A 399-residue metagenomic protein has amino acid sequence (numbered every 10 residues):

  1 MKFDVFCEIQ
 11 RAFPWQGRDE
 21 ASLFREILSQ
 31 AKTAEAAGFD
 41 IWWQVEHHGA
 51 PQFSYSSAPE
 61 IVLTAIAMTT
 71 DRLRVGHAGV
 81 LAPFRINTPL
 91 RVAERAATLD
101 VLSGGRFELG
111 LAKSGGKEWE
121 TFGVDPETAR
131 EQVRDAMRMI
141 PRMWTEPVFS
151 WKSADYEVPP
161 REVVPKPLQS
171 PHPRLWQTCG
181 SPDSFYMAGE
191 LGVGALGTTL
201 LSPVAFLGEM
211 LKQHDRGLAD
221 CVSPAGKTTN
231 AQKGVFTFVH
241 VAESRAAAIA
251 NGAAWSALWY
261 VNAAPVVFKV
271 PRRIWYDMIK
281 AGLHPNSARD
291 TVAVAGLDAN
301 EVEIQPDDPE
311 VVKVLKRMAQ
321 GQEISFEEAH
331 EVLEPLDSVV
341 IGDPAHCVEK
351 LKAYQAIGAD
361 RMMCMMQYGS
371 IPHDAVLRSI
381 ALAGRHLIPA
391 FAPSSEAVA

Functional and structural regions predicted by a protein language model:
M1-T69, L73-H77, P173, A399: N-terminal beta1-alpha1-beta2 module of alpha/beta enzyme domains
K2-S22, A82-W151, D155, G194-G208 (+2 more regions): Flexible, glycine-rich active-site loops centered on histidine and acidic residues that chelate a metal or position
F3, G38, E46, I66 (+9 more regions): Conserved, mostly hydrophobic/aromatic
F3-C7, W42-Q44, V75-A78, F107-L111 (+4 more regions): Hydrophobic faces of well-ordered beta-strands that scaffold small-molecule active sites in alpha/beta enzyme cores
C7, R130-V163, A205-A356, S394-A399: An alpha-helical appendage that flanks or caps ligand/catalytic pockets
I9-R25, G79-L90, Q169-C179, V239-A242 (+1 more regions): Active-site mouth loops of central-metabolism enzymes
E35-A36, L63-R72, A96-F107, G189-E190 (+2 more regions): Acidic (Asp/Glu)-rich catalytic clusters
I41-V62, I66, L81-P83, W119-E120 (+2 more regions): Glycine-rich, proline-tolerant flexible connector loops at the mouths of alpha/beta enzymes
